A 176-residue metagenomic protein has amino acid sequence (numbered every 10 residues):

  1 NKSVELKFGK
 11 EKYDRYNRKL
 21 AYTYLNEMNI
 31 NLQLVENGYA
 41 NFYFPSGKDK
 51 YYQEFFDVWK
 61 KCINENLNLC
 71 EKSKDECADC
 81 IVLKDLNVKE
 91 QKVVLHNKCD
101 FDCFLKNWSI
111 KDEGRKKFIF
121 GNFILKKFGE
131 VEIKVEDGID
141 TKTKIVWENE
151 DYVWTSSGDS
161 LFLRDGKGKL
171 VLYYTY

Functional and structural regions predicted by a protein language model:
N1-Y176: Small beta-barrel nucleic-acid-binding modules, primarily SNase/OB-fold domains and secondarily Tudor-like barrels
